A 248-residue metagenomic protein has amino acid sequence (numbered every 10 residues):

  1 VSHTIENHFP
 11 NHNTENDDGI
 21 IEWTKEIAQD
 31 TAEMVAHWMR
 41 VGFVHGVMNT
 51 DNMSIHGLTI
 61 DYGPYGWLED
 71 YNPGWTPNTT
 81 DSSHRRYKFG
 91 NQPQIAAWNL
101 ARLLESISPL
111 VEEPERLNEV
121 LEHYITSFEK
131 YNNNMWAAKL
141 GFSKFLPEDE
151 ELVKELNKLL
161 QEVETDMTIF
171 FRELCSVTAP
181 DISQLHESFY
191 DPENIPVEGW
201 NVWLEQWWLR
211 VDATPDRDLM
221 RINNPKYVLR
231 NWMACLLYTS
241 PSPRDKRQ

Functional and structural regions predicted by a protein language model:
V1-H45, G57-L146: ATP-dependent phospho-/nucleotidyl transfer catalytic cores
E33, A213-T214, R247: A short linear-motif detector with a strong N-terminal bias
M48: Hydrophobic HxD+1 residue recognition
N52: Catalytic-loop signature of eukaryotic-like protein kinases
H84, F89-S240: Regulatory N- and C-terminal appendages and interdomain linkers associated with kinase/kinase-like NTP transferase
Y238-Q248: Conserved small/polar residues in nucleotide/adenosyl-binding loops
